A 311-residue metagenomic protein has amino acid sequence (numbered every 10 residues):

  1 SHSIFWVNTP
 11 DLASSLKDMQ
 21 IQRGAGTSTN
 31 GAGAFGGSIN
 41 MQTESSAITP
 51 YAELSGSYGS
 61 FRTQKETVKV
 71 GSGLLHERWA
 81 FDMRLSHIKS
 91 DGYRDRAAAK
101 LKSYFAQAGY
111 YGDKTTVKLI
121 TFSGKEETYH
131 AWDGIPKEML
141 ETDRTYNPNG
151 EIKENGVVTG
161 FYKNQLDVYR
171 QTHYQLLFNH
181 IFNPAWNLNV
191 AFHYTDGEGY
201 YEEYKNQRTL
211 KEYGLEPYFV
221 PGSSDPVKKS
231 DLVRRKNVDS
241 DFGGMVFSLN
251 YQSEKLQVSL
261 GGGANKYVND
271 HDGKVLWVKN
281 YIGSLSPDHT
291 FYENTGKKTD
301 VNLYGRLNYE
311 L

Functional and structural regions predicted by a protein language model:
S1-R23, M139: Short acidic/polar hinge/loop motifs at secondary-structure boundaries that mediate gating or recognition
I4, Y51-G56, K89-R94, K100-Y104 (+5 more regions): Extracellular loop and loop/strand-boundary signature of outer-membrane beta-barrel proteins
G24, Q42, S55-F61, R84-I88 (+4 more regions): Outer-membrane beta-barrel pore domains and translocons
G33-F35, S57, R62-E66, K100-K102 (+3 more regions): Residues that define the transmembrane beta-barrel architecture of outer-membrane proteins
P50-L54, W79-M83, V117-L119, L188-F192 (+2 more regions): Transmembrane beta-strands of outer-membrane beta-barrel proteins
Y58-K89, R94-A131, Y169, L176-N183: Transmembrane beta-barrel wall of Gram-negative outer-membrane proteins
G109, T116-Q175, E202-L232: Acidic/polar loop-and-plug regions of large Gram-negative outer-membrane beta-barrel proteins
Y169-L311: Face-selective signature of the C-terminal outer-membrane beta-barrel domain
